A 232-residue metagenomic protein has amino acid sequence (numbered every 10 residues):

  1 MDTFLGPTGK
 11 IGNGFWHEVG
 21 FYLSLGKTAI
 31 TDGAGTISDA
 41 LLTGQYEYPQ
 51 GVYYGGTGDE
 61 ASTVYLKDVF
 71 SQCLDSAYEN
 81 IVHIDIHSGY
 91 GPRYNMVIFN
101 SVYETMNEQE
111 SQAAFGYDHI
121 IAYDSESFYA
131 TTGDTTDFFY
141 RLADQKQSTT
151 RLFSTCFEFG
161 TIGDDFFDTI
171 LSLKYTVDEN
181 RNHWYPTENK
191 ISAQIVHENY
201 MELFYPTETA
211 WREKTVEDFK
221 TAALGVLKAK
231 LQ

Functional and structural regions predicted by a protein language model:
M1-Q232: Structured catalytic-domain cores with a bias toward divalent-metal coordination
